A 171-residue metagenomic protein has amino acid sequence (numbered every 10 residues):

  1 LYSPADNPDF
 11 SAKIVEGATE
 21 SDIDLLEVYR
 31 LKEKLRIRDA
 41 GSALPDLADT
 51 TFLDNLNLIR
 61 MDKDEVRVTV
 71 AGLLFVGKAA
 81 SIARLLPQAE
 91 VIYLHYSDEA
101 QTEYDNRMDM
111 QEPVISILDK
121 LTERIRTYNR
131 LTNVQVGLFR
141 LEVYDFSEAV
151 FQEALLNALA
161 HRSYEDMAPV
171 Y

Functional and structural regions predicted by a protein language model:
L1-Y171: Active-site helix-to-loop segments that bind/position phosphate- or nucleotide-bearing substrates and donors across
